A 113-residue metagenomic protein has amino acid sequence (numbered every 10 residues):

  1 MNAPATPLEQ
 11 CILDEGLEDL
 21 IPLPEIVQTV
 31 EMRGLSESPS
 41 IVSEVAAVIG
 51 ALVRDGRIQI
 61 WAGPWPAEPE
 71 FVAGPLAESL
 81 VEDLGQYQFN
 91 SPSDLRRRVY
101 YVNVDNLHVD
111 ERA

Functional and structural regions predicted by a protein language model:
M1-S43, A47, R54, A62 (+1 more regions): Short amphipathic alpha-helical interface segments
R33, E37-S38, A51, E70-E78: Short alpha-helical interface elements
A67-A113: Short, amphipathic alpha-helical interaction segments positioned at domain boundaries
